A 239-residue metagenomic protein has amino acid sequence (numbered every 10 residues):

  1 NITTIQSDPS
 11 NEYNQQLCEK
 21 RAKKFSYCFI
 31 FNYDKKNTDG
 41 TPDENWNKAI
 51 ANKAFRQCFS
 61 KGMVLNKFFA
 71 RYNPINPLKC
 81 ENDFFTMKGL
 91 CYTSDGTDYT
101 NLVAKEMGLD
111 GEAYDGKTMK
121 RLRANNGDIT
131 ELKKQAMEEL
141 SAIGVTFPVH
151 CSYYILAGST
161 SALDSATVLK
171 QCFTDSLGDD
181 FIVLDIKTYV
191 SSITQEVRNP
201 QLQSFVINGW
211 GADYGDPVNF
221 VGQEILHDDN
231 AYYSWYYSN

Functional and structural regions predicted by a protein language model:
N1, A22-Y27, F205-V221: Ligand-binding clamshell of periplasmic/extracellular solute-binding protein-like
N1-Q6, T167-D175, S191-S204: Short helices/loops that flank or line small-molecule/ion binding pockets
N1-T38, A70-Y72: Extracellular/periplasmic solute-recognition and catalytic clefts
I5, F29, T38-P42, A70 (+3 more regions): Extracytoplasmic/secreted cell-surface and envelope-processing proteins
R21-A22, N32-D34, G62-M63, Y154-G158 (+2 more regions): Active-site-proximal beta-strand/loop segments in catalytic clefts of secreted hydrolases
K35-F55: Short helix-loop capping/hinge motifs at secondary-structure junctions, enriched in acidic/polar residues
A49-D175: Append "and occasionally in soluble cytosolic enzymes with long acidic Gly/Pro-rich linkers
R56-Q57, K61, L65, F69-A70 (+3 more regions): Extracytoplasmic/peripheral linker and loop segments enriched in polar/acidic and small residues with frequent Thr/Pro
